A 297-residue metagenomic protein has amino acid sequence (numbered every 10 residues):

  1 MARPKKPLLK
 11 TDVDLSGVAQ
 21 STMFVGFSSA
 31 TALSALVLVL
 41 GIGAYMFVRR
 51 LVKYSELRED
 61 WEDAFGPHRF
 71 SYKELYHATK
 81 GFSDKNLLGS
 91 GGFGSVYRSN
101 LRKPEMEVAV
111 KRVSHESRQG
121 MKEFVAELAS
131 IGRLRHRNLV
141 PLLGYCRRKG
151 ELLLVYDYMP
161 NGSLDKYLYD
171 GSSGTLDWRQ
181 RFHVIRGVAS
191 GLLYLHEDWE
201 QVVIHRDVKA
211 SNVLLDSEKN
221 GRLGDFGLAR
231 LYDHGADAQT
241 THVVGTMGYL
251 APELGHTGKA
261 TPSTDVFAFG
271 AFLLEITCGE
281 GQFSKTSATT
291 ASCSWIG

Functional and structural regions predicted by a protein language model:
M1-S21: Extracellular juxtamembrane "stalk/ectodomain stem" immediately N-terminal to a transmembrane helix in metazoan
A19-G297: Conserved eukaryotic protein kinase-like
